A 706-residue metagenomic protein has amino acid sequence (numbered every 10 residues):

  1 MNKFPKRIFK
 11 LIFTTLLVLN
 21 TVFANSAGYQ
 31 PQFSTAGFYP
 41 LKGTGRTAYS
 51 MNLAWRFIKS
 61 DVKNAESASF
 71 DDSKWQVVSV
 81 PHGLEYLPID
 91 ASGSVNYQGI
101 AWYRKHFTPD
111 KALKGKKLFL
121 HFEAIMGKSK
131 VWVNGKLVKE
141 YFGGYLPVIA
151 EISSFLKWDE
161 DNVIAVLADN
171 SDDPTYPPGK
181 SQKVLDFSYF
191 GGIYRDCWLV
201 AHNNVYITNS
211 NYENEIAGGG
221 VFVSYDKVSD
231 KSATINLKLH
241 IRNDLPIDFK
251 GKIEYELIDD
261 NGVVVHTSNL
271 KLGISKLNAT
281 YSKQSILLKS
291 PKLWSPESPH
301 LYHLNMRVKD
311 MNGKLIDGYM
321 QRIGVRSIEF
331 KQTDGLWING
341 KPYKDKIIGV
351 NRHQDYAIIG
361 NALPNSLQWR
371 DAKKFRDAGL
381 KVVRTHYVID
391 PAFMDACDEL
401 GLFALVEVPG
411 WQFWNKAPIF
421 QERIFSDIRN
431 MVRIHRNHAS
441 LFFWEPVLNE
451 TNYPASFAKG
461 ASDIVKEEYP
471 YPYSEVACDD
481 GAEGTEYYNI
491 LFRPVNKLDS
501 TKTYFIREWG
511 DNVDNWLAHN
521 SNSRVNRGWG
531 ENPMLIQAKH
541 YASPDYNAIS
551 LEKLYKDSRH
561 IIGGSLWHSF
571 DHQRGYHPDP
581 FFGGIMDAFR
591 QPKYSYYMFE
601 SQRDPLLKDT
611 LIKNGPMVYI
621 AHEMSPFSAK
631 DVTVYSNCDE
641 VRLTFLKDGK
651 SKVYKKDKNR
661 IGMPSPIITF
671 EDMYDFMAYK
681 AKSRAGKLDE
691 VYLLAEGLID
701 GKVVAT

Functional and structural regions predicted by a protein language model:
A24-P88, T108, A165-L167, S171-Y176 (+10 more regions): Accessory carbohydrate-binding/adhesion or oligomerization-edge regions at the termini of glycan-active proteins
F33, G37, L41, Y49 (+6 more regions): Accessory beta-strand-rich segments of carbohydrate-active enzymes
D61, A91, F155-I235, Y319-S327 (+6 more regions): An acidic-aromatic loop/edge-strand motif
H82-P109, L113-N134, K139-F142, D173 (+5 more regions): Active-site-adjacent substrate/metal-binding segments within catalytic domains of carbohydrate-active enzymes
V133, K231-G273, T280-S282, K630-K655 (+1 more regions): Beta-strand-rich binding/interaction modules
K157-D161, K238-K331: Extended acidic/polar, glycine-enriched regions that form or flank non-catalytic beta-rich accessory modules
K183-N214, L566-F627, D631-T706: Catalytic cores of secreted or luminal carbohydrate-active enzymes
W369-F375, V382-S595, F599, G615-E623 (+3 more regions): Substrate-binding/catalytic cleft of secreted carbohydrate-active enzymes, primarily glycoside hydrolases
